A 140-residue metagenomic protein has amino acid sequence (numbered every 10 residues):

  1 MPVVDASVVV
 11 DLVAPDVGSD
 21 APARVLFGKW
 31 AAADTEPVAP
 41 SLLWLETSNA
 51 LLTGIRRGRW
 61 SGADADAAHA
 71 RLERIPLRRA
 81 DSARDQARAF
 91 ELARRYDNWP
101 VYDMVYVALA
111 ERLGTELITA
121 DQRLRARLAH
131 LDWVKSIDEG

Functional and structural regions predicted by a protein language model:
M1-L42, G54-D66, Q122, A129 (+1 more regions): Short, well-structured N-terminal submotif of metal-dependent ribonuclease cores
M1-P2, V107-G140: Acidic, PIN/NYN-like endoribonuclease modules and their adjacent C-terminal/linker elements
A32-D34, R74-I75, L113, L131: Structured helix-beta-strand junction loops
P40-W44, D64, D85-R88, Y106: Short, conserved alpha-helical segments within structured domains
A65, H69-R71, L77-R78: Extended, non-globular alpha-helical segments
R74-A120: Active-site neighborhoods of divalent-metal-dependent phosphate/nucleic-acid chemistry enzymes
